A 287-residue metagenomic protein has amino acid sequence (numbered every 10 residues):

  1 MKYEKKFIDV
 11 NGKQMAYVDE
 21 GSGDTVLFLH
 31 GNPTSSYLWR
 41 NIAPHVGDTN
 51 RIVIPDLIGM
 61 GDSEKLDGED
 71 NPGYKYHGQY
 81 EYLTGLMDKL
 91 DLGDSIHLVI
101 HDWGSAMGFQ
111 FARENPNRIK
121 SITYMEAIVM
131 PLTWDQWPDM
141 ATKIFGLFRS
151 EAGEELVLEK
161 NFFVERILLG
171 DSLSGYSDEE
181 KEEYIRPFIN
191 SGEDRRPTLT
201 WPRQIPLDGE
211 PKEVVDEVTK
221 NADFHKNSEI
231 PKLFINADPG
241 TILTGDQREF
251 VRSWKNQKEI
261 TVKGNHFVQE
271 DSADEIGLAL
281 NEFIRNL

Functional and structural regions predicted by a protein language model:
M1-K6, Q14-Y17, T25, L38 (+5 more regions): Flexible "cap/lid" subdomain of the alpha/beta-hydrolase fold that forms the substrate-access gate
D24-H30: Short beta-strand element of the alpha/beta-hydrolase
G31, D271-S272: Active-site helix-initiating loop/hinge in glycosyltransferases
N32-I42: The serine-hydrolase catalytic nucleophile loop
N41-N50: A short, Lys/Arg-enriched amphipathic alpha-helix followed by its capping loop at the start of a domain
P44, P55-I58: N-terminal cap/lid subdomain of alpha/beta-hydrolase-fold enzymes
I276: Histidine-centered active-site loop/cap adjacent to the catalytic His in serine esterases/O-acetyl transfer systems
